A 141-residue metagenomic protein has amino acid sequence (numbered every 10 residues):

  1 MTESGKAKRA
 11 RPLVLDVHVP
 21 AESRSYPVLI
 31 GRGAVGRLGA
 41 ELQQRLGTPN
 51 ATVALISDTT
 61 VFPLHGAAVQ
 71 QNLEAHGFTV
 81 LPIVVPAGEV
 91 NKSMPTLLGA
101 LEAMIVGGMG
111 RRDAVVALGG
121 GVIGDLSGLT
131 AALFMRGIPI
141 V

Functional and structural regions predicted by a protein language model:
T2-D113: ATP/NTP phosphate-donor binding region
K92-V141: Glycine/threonine-rich beta-strand-loop-alpha-helix active-site module that forms ligand/phosphate-binding
